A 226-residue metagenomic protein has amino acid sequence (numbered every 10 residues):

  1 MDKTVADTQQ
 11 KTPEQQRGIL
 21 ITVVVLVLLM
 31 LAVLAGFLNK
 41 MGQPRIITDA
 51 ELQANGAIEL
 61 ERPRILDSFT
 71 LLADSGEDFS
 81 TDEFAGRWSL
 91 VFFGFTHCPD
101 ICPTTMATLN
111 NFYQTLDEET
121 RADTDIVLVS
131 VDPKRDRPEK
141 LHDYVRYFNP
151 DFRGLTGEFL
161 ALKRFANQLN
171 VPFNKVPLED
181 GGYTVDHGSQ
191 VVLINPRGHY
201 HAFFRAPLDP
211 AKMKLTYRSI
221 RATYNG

Functional and structural regions predicted by a protein language model:
M1-L66, Y224-G226: N-terminal targeting signals for export/organelle localization
E51-R87: Short extracytoplasmic
F79-T105, L109: Short active-site neighborhood of thiol/selenol oxidoreductases, capturing the structured segment around
R87-W88, T105-L128: Conserved helix-turn-beta segment immediately C-terminal to the redox Cys motif in thioredoxin-like folds
P103-Y113, P138, H142, F159 (+2 more regions): Extracytoplasmic/secreted envelope proteins and their assembly/folding machinery, especially bacterial periplasmic
R121-D136, D151-L160: Thiol-based oxidoreductase modules, predominantly thioredoxin-like and allied folds used for disulfide exchange
H142-G188: Short, internal strand/loop/helix patches that form the active-site neighborhood or redox-interaction surface
E179-G226: Thiol-/selenol-based redox modules, centered on thioredoxin-like and closely related oxidoreductase domains
